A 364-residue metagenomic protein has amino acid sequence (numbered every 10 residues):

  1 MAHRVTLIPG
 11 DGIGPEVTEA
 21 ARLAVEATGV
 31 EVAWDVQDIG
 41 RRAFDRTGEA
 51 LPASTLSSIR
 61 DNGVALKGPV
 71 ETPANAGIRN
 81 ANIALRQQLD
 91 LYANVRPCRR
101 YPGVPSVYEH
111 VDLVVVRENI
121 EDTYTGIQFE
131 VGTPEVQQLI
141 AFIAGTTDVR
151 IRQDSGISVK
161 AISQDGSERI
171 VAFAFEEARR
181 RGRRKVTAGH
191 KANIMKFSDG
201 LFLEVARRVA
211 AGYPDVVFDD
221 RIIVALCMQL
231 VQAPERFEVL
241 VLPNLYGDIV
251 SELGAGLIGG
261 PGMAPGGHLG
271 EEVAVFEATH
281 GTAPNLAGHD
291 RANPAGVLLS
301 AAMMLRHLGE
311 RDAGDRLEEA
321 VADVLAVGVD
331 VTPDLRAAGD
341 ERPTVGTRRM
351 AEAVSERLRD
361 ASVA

Functional and structural regions predicted by a protein language model:
R4-G10, A65-P69, V186-A192, L299-R306: Short glycine-rich or small-residue beta-strand-to-loop segments that form or flank ligand, phosphate, metal/Fe-S
V5-A27, Q137-R221: Glycine-rich phosphate/diphosphate-binding loop of Rossmann-like nucleotide-binding domains
D11-G14, G63, V116, A174 (+4 more regions): Buried hydrophobic positions in well-ordered alpha/beta secondary-structure cores of metabolic enzymes
E31-S54, M228-L230: N-terminal beta-loop-helix "entrance" segment that forms/cooperates in small-molecule cofactor or anionic ligand
V32-V36, R181-H190, Y213-R221, E310-E318 (+2 more regions): Flexible, glycine/charged-enriched surface loops at secondary-structure junctions
R41-A43, L91, Q229-D330: Glycine-rich phosphate/nucleotide-binding loop
D45-I143, G156-S158, L245: N-terminal glycine-rich phosphate/adenylate-binding segment common to multiple enzyme folds
N285, H307-A364: Internal helix-turn-beta structural module
